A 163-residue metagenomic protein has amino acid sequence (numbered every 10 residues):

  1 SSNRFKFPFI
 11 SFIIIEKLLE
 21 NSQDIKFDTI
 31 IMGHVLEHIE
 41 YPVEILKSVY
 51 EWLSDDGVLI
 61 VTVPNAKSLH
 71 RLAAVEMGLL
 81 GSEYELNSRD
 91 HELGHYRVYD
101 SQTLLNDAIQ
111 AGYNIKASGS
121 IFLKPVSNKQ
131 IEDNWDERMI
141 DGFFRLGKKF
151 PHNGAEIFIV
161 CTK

Functional and structural regions predicted by a protein language model:
S1-E20: Class I SAM-dependent methyltransferase SAM/SAH-binding core
F27-D28: Local beta-strand N-terminus motif with an aromatic residue
I31: A conserved beta-strand element that flanks and buttresses the S-adenosyl-L-methionine
H34-H38: A short His-aromatic
E40-W52, V58-T162: S-adenosyl-L-methionine-dependent methyltransferase catalytic module, highlighting the catalytic core
